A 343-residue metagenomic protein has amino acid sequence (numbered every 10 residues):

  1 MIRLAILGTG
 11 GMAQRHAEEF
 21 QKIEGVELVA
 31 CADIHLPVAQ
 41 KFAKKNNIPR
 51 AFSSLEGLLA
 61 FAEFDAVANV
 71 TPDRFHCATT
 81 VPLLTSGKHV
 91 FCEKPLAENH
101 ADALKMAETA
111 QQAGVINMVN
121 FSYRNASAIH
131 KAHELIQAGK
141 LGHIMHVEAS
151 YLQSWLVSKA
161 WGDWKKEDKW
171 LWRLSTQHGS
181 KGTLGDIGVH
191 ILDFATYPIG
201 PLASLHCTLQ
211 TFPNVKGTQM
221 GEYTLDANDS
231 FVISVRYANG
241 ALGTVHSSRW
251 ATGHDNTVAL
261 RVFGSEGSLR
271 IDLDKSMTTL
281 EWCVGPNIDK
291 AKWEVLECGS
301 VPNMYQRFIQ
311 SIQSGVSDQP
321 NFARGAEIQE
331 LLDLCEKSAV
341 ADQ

Functional and structural regions predicted by a protein language model:
M1, I6, A66-N69, D102-L104 (+4 more regions): C-terminal helix-rich "cap/oligomerization" subdomain common to oxidoreductases
M1-N46: N-terminal Rossmann-like dinucleotide-binding module
A30, R50, A66, H146: Short, Asp-centered acidic motifs that coordinate Mg2+ and/or phosphate in catalytic or ligand-binding sites
I48-L55: Conserved SAM-binding strand-loop segment of SAM-dependent methyltransferases
A66, P72-D73, C77-R124, G139: Beta-strand-loop-alpha-helix segment that lines the small-molecule cofactor/substrate pocket of alpha/beta enzymes
Y123-Y223, D342: Predominantly a Rossmann-like dinucleotide-binding segment in NAD(P)-dependent oxidoreductases
K166, L192-S276, M304-V316: Contiguous beta-strand/loop segments that form the cofactor/metal-binding neighborhood of enzyme cores
E294-Q306: Active-site loop of classical SDR/Rossmann-like NAD(P)-dependent oxidoreductases, centered on the catalytic Tyr-X3-Lys
